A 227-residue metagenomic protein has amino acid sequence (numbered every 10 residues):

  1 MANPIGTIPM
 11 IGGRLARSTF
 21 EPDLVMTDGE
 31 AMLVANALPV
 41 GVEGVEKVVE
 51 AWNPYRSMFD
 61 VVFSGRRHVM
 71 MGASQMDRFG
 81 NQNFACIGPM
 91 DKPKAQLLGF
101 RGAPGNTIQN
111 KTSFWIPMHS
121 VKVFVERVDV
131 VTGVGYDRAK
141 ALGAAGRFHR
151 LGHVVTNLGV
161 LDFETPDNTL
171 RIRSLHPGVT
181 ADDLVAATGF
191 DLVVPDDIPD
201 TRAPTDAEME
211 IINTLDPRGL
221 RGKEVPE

Functional and structural regions predicted by a protein language model:
M1-V48: N-terminal active-site beta-alpha-beta segment that forms phosphate/nucleotide-binding and substrate-recognition loops
R14-L15, V34, L38, F84 (+1 more regions): Charge-rich, low-complexity amphipathic helices in intrinsically disordered tails/linkers adjacent to domains
A16-L24, P117, T132, T188-L192 (+1 more regions): Structural signal for hydrophobic packing residues in well-ordered secondary-structure cores of soluble enzyme domains
E21-E30, V49-N53, K94-F100, L175 (+1 more regions): Short, Lys/Arg-enriched charge-dense amphipathic segments
P39-P195, P199, P204: Conserved phosphate- and dinucleotide-binding cores of soluble alpha/beta proteins, encompassing both enzyme active
D196-E227: A conserved C-terminal secondary-structure "cap"
